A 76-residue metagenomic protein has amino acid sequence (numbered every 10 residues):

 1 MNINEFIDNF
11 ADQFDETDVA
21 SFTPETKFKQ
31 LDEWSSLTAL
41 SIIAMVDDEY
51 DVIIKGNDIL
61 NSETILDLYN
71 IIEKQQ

Functional and structural regions predicted by a protein language model:
M1-W34, T38-I43, E49-Q76: Phosphopantetheine-dependent thiolation modules in NRPS/PKS and related acyl-activating systems
